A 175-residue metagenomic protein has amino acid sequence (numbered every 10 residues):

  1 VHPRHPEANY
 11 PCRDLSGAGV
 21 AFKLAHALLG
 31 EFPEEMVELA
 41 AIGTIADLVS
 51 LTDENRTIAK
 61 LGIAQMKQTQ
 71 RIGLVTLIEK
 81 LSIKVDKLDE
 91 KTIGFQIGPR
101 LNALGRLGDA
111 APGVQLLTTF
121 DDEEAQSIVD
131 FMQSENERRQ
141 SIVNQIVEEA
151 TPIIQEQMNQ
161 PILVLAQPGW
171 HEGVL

Functional and structural regions predicted by a protein language model:
V1-A8, Q157-L163: Glycine/charged-rich beta-loop-alpha catalytic/anionic-binding loops adjacent to active sites
H2-I45: Short alpha-helices
L29-L175: Hydrophobic helix-and-loop "lid/oligomerization" segment in the mid-to-C-terminal part of catalytic domains
